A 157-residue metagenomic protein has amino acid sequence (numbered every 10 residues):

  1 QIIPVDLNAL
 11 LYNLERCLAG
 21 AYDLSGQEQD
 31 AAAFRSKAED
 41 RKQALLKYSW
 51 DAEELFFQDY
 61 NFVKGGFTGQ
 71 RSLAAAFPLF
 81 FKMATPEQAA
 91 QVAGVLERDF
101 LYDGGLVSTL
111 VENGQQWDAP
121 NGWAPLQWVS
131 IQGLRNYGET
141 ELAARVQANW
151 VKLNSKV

Functional and structural regions predicted by a protein language model:
Q1-A31, V107-W128, R135-N136: The feature captures the catalytic groove of carbohydrate-active enzymes
Q1-I3, D40-G122, S155-V157: Extended glycan-interaction surfaces of carbohydrate-active proteins
L10, A33, F77, V129 (+1 more regions): Alpha-solenoid helical repeat scaffolds
E15-Q29, K42-L45, S49-A52, F100 (+3 more regions): A generic secondary-structure signal for well-formed alpha-helical elements
A19-E39, K82-V95, L134-A148: Structural helix-adjacent loops and short alpha-helical linkers that scaffold large soluble proteins
G26, R71-L73, Q132: Surface-exposed beta-strand edges and their flanking turn/coil or helix-capping segments
P78, S130-L134, W150: Hydrophobic, well-ordered secondary-structure elements that form the walls of internal hydrophobic environments
